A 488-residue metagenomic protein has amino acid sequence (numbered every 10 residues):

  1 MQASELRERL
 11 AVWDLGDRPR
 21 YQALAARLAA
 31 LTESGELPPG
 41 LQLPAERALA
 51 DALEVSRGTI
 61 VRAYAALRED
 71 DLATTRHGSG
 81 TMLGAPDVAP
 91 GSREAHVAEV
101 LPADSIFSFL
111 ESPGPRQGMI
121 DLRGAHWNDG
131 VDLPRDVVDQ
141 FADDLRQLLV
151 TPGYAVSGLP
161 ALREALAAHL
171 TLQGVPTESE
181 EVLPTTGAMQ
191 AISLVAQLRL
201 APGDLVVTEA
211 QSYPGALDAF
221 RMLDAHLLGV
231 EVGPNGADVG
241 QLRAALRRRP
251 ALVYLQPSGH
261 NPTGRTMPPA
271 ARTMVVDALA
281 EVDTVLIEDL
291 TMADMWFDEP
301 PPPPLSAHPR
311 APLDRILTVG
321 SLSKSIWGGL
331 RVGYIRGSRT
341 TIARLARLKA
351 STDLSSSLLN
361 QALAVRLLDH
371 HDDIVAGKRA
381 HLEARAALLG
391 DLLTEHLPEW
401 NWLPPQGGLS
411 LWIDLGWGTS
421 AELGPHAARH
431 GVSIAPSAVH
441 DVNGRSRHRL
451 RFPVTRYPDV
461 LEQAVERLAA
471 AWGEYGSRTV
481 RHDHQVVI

Functional and structural regions predicted by a protein language model:
M1-A142, A346, A350-S357, A384 (+7 more regions): N-terminal basic, amphipathic alpha-helical segments
T74-T75, T177, I434: Short beta-strand "wing" residues that participate in macromolecule-binding interfaces
G78, E178-S179, P404-L409: Short Gly/Ser/Thr- and Asp/Glu-enriched loop/turn motifs at secondary-structure junctions
L149-V282, D294-A311, G476-I488: Conserved core of the PLP fold type I
P312, L317-A380: Conserved core segment of the aminotransferase class I/II
R336, W412-G416, P453-T455: Short hydrophobic/aromatic beta-strand micro-patches that form the beta-sheet surface supporting nucleotide- or nucleic
V365, L382-G390, W400-D414: Conserved glycine-rich beta-strand-loop-beta hairpin in the small C-terminal domain of fold type I
